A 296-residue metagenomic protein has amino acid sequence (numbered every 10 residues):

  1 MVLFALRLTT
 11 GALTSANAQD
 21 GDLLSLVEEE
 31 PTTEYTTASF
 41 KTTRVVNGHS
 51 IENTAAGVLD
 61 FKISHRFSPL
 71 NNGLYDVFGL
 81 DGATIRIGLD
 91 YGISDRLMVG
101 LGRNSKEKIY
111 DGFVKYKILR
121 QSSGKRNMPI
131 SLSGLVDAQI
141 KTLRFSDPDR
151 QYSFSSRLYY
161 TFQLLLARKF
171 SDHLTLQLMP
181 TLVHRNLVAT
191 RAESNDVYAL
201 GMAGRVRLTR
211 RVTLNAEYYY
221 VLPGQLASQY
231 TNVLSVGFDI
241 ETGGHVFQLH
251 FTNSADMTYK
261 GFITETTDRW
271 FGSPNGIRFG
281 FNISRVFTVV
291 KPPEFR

Functional and structural regions predicted by a protein language model:
F4-S15: C-terminal segment of classical bacterial N-terminal signal peptides
Q19-Q151, L158-F162, A167-L178, L182-N186 (+3 more regions): Transmembrane beta-barrel domains of Gram-negative outer membranes and organellar outer membranes
A83-I85, L200, R205-N215: Surface-exposed extracellular loop regions of Gram-negative outer-membrane beta-barrel proteins
S155, E193, A227: Glycine- and other small-residue-rich loops at beta-strand/loop junctions that grip anionic moieties
L187-V188, A192: Extended, charged alpha-helical interaction scaffolds
S194-A199, Y230-L234: Charged helix-capping and loop-helix junction motifs
T213-A216, L226, Q248: Extended hydrophobic-aromatic, low-complexity segments
